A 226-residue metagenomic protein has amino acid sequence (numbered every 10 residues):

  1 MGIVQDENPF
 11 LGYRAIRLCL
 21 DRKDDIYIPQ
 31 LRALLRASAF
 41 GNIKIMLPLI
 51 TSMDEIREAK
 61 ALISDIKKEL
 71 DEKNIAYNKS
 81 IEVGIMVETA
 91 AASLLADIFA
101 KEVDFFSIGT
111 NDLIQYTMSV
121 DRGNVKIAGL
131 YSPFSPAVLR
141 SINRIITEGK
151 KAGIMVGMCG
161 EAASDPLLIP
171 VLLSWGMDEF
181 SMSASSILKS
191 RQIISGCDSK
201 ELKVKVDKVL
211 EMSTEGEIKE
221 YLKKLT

Functional and structural regions predicted by a protein language model:
M1-T226: Conserved alpha/beta-domain cores
